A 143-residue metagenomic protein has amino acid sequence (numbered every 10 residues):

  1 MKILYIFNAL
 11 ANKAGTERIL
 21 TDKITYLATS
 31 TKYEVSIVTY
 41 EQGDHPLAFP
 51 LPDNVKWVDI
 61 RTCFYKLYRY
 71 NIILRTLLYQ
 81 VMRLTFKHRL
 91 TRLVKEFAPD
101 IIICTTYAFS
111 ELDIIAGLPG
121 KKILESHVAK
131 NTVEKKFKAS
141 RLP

Functional and structural regions predicted by a protein language model:
M1-L4: Extreme N-terminal starter segment of soluble prokaryotic enzymes
I6-K13, Y26, S30-L77: N-terminal strand-loop element at the rim of the active site of nucleotide-sugar-dependent glycosyltransferases
T16, Y40, C104-T106: Replace "coordinates the UDP/GDP/TDP-sugar" with "coordinates nucleotide-activated sugar donors
G43-A48, E111-L112, T132-E134: Short, charged/polar "capping" segments at the starts of alpha-helices and the immediately preceding loops
R69-I101: An amphipathic, basic-hydrophobic alpha-helix
H88-K95, K135-P143: Membrane-proximal helix-turn-helix segments that form the acceptor-binding/catalytic region of lipid-linked
C104-F109, S126: Short His-centered aromatic/hydrophobic patch
P119-K122: A short helix->loop->beta-strand "cap" motif at the edges of active sites that frequently abuts
